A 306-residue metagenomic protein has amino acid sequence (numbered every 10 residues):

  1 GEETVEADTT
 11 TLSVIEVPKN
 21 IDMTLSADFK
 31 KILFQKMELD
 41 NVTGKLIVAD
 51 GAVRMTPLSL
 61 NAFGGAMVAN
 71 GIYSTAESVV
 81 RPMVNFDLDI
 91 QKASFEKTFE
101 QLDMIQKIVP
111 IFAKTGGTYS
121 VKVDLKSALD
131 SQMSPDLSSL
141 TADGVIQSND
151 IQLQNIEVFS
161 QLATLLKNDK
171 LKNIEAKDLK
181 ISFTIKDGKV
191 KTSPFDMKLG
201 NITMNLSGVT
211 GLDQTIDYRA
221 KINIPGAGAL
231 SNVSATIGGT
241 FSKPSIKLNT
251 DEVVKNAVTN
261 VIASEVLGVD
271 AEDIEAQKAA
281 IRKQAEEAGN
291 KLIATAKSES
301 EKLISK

Functional and structural regions predicted by a protein language model:
G1, V17-N260: Small-residue helix/turn framework positions
G1-E16: Intrinsically disordered, low-complexity segments enriched in small/polar residues
L248-K283: Intrinsically disordered, low-complexity mixed-charge segments
D270, I274-A285, G289-A296, S300-K306: Long, amphipathic coiled-coil
